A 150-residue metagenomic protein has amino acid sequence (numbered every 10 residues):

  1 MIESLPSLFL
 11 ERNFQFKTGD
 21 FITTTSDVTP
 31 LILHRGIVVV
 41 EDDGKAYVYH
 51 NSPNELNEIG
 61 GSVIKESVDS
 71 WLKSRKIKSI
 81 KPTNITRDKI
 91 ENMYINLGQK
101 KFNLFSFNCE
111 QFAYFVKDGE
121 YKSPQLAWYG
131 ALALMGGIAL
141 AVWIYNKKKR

Functional and structural regions predicted by a protein language model:
M1-F14, V28, D88, F105-E110 (+2 more regions): Intrinsically disordered, highly charged
I2-S4, T18-G19, A141-V142, K147: Mixed-charge, polar/low-complexity N-terminal
S7-F9, Q15-K76: Glycine-rich catalytic cores of cysteine/serine-nucleophile enzymes that process amide/ester linkages in cell-envelope
G19-D20, T25, P53, G98 (+2 more regions): Generic alpha-helical secondary structure signal
A46, G136-G137: Small side chains
K73-G130: Active-site nucleophile-His-acid catalytic modules used for acyl/amide transfer and hydrolysis across diverse enzymes
S123-G130, I138-R150: Short hydrophobic alpha-helical membrane-entry/anchor segments
